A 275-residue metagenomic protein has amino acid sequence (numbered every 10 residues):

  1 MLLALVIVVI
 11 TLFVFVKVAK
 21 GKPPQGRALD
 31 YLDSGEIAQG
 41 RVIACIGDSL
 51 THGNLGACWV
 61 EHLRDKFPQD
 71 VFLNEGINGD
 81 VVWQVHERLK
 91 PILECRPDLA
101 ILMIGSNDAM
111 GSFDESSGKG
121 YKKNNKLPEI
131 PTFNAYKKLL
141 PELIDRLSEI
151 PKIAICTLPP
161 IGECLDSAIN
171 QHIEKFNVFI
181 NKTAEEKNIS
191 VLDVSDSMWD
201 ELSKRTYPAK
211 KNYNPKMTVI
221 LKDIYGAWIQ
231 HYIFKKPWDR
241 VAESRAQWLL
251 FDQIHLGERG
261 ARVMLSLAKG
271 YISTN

Functional and structural regions predicted by a protein language model:
M1-V8: N-terminal Sec-pathway targeting helices
L12-I101: Serine-esterase "nucleophile elbow" of acetyl-processing enzymes
I37, D65-K66, H86-N275: Alpha-helical cap/lid subdomain in secreted, periplasmic, or secretory-pathway luminal O-acyl-processing enzymes
